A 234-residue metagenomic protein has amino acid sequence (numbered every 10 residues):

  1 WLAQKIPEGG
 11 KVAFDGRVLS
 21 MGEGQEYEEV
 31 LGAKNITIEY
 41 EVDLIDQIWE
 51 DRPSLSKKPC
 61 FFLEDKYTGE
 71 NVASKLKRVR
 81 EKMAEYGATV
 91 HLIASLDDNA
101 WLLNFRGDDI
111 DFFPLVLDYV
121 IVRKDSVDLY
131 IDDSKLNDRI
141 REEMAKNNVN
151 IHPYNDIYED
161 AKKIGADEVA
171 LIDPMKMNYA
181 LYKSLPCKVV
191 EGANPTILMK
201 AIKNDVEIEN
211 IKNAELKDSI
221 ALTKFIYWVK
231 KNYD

Functional and structural regions predicted by a protein language model:
W1-D234: Active-site neighborhoods and metal-handling regions in enzymes and metal-associated proteins
